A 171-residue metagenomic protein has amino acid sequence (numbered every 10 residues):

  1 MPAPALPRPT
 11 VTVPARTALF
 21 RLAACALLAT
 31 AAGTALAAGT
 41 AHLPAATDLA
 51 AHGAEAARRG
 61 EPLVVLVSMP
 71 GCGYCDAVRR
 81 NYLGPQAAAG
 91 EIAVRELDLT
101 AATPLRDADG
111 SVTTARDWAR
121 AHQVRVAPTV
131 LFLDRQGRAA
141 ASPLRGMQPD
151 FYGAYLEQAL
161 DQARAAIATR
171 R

Functional and structural regions predicted by a protein language model:
M1, T10, P14-L27: N-terminal export leaders
A31-A38: N-terminal signal peptide c-region/cleavage motif recognized by signal peptidases
L43-P62: A short beta-strand-turn-helix
A45, A88-T113: Thiol-based oxidoreductase modules, predominantly thioredoxin-like and allied folds used for disulfide exchange
R59-C72: Short active-site neighborhood of thiol/selenol oxidoreductases, capturing the structured segment around
P70-Y74, T129-L131: C-type cytochrome heme c attachment motif
C75-A89: Typically the conserved alpha-helix immediately C-terminal to a functionally engaged Cys/Sec in thioredoxin-like
A121-I167: Non-catalytic, surface beta->alpha helical segment in thiol-disulfide oxidoreductase systems
